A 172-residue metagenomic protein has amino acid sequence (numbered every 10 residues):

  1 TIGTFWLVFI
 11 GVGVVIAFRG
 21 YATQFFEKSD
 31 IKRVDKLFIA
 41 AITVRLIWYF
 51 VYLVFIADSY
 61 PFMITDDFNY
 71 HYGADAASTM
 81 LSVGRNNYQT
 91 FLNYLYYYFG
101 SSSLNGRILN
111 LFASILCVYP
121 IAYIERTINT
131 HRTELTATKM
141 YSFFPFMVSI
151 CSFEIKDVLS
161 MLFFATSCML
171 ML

Functional and structural regions predicted by a protein language model:
T1-F50: Start-transfer (signal-anchor) and selected internal transmembrane alpha helices of multi-pass inner/ER membrane
Y21-Q24, I108-I128: Transmembrane-helix motifs of polytopic, lipid-linked glycan transferases
D30-R33, S102-L104, I128-T136: Membrane-helix interface segments
I47-F68: Helix-to-loop transition at the C-terminal end of transmembrane segments
T65-S101, F112: Short hydrophobic/aromatic helix or loop-helix immediately within or flanking a transmembrane segment in polytopic
P120-Y123, S160-L172: Specific aromatic-rich, kink-prone transmembrane helix
I121-F143: Transmembrane-helix signature of polytopic, membrane-embedded enzymes that assemble or transfer cell-envelope glycans
S152-L159: Short acidic/glycine- and proline-prone juxtamembrane loop motifs at membrane-interface regions of multi-pass membrane
